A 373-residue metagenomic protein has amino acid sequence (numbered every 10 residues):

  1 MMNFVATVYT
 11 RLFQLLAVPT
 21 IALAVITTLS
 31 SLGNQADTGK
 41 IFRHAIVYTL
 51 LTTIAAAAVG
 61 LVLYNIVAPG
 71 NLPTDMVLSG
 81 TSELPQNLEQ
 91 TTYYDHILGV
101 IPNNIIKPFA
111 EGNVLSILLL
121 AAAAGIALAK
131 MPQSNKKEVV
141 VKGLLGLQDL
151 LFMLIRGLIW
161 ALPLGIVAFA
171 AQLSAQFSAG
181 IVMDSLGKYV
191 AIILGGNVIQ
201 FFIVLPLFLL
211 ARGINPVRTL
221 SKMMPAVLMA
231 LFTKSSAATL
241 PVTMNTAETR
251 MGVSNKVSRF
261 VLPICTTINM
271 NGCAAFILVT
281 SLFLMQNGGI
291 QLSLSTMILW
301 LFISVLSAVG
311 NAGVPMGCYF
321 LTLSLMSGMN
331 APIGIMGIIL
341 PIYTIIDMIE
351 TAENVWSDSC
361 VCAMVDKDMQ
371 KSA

Functional and structural regions predicted by a protein language model:
M1, T10-F13, A36, H44-R218: Signature of multi-pass transmembrane helix bundles
L12, L50-I54, A58, L194-I199 (+5 more regions): Hydrophobic transmembrane alpha-helical segments of multi-pass transport and channel proteins
F13-L16, Y93, G112-S116, R156-I159 (+6 more regions): Membrane-interfacial loop-to-helix junctions in multi-pass transporters
A17-I21, L162-G165, S235-T243, A274-V279 (+2 more regions): Transmembrane helix boundary and interhelical junction motifs in multipass membrane proteins
S30-D37, L72, P132-E138, G146 (+5 more regions): Juxtamembrane helix-boundary/capping and inter-helix hinge elements in multi-pass membrane proteins
H44-I54, L186-I203, M223-M229, I298-N311 (+2 more regions): Small-residue-enriched core segments of transmembrane alpha-helices in multipass membrane transport and channel
A121, K222, V257-C265, S295-S307 (+2 more regions): Alpha-helical transmembrane segments of multi-pass membrane proteins
M229-A308, V361-A363, M369-A373: Helix-loop-helix junctions within the multi-pass membrane cores of secondary transporters/permeases
